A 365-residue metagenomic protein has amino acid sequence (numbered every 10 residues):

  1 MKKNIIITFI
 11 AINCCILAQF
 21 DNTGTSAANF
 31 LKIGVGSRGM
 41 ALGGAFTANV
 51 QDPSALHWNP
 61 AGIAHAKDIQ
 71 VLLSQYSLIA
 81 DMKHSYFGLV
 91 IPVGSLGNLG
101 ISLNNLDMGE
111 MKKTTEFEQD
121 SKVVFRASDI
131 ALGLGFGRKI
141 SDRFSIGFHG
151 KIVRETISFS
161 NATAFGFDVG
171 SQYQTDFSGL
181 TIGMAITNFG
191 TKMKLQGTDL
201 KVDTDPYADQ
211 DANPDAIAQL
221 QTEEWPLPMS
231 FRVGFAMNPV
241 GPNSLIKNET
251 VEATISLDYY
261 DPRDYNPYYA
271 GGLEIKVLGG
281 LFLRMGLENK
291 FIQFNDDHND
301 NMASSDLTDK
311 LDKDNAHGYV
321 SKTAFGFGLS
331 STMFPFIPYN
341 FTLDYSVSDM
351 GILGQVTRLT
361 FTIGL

Functional and structural regions predicted by a protein language model:
M1-D21: Bacterial Sec-dependent N-terminal signal peptides
T8, N49, Q70, A80 (+2 more regions): A broad, structure-centric signal for solvent-exposed, well-ordered loop/edge residues that line or flank functional
I12-C14, I69, T198: Alpha-helical transmembrane segments and their juxtamembrane interfaces
Q19-G43, Y76, H84-L365: Outer-membrane beta-barrel porins/channels
F46-Y86: Active-site-flanking structural segment that lines cofactor/substrate pockets
